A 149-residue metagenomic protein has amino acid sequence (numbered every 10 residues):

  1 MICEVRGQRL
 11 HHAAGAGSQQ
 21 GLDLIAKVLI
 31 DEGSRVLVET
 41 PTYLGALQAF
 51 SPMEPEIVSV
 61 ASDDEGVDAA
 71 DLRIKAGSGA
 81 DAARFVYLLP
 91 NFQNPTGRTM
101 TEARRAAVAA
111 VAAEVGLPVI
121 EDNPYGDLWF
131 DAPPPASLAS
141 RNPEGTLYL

Functional and structural regions predicted by a protein language model:
M1-V115, D127-L147: Conserved core of the PLP fold type I
V38, I120-E121: Hydrophobic residues in beta-strands of the RecA-like P-loop NTPase core, especially within AAA+ ATPase
D122, L149: Active-site glycine-centered loops adjacent to acidic/histidine catalytic or metal-binding residues that shape
